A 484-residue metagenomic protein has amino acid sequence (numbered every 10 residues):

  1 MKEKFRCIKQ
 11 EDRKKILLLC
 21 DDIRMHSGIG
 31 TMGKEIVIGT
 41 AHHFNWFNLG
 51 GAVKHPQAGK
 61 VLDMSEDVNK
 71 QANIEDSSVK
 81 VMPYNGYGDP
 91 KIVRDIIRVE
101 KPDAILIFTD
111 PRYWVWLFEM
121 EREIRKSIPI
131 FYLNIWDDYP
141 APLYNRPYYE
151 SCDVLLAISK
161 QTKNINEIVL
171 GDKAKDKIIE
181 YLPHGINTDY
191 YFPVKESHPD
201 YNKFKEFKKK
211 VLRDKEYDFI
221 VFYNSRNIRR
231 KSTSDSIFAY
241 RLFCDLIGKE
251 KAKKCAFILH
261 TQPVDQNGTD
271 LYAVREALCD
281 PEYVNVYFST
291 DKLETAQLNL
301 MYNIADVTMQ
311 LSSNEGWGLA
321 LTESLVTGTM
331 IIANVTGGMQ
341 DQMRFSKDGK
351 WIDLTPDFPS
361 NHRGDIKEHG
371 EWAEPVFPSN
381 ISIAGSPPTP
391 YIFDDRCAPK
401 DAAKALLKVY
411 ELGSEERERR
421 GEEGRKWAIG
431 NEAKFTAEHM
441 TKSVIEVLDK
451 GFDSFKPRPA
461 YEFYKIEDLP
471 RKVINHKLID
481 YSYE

Functional and structural regions predicted by a protein language model:
M1-E66, K70, E100, N475 (+1 more regions): N-terminal subdomain of nucleotide-sugar transferases
K2-K4, K434-S482: C-terminal alpha-helical cap of glycosyltransferases
L18, R213-K231, I237-Y240, F257: Conserved donor-binding/catalytic core segment of Leloir-type glycosyltransferases
K80, G268-A296: Nucleotide-activated donor-binding/catalytic signature segment of Leloir-type glycosyltransferases, i.e., the conserved
Q161, G185: Carbohydrate-associated surface elements
S313: Aromatic "clamp/platform" in nucleotide-sugar-dependent glycosyltransferases that forms part of the donor/acceptor
D341, S346-K408: Change "using UDP/GDP/dTDP sugars" to "using nucleotide sugars
F393-D401, S414-E446: A charged, aromatic-enriched C-terminal amphipathic alpha-helix characteristic of glycosyltransferases across folds
